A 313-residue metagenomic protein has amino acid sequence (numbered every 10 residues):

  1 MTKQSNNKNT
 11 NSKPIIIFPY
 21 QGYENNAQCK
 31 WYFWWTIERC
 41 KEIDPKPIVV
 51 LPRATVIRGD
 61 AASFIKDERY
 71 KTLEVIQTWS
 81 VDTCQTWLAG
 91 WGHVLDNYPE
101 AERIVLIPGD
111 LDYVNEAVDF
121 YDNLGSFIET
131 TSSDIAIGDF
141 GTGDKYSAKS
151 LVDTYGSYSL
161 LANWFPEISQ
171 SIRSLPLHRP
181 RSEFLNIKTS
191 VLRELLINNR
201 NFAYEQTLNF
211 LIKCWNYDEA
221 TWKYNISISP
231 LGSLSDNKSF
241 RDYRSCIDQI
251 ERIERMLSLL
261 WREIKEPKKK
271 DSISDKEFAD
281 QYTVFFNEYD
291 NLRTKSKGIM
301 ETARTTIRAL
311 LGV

Functional and structural regions predicted by a protein language model:
Y23-K41: Short, well-formed alpha-helical segments that are part of the catalytic scaffolds of diverse glycosyltransferases
P45-T55: Short beta-strand/loop segment that forms part of the nucleotide-sugar
E68-Q85: Conserved donor nucleotide-binding strand/loop of the catalytic core
S80-D96: Glycine-rich, basic loop-to-helix element that forms the pyrophosphate-binding segment of sugar-nucleotide handling
W87, E116-V191: Acceptor/aglycone-binding surface of glycosyltransferases and processive sugar-polymer synthases
A101-V114: Short beta-strand-to-loop acidic/aromatic patch adjacent to the donor-nucleotide binding site
L196-F210: Donor nucleotide-sugar recognition loop
T207-N209, C214-V313: C-terminal catalytic/acceptor-binding lobe
